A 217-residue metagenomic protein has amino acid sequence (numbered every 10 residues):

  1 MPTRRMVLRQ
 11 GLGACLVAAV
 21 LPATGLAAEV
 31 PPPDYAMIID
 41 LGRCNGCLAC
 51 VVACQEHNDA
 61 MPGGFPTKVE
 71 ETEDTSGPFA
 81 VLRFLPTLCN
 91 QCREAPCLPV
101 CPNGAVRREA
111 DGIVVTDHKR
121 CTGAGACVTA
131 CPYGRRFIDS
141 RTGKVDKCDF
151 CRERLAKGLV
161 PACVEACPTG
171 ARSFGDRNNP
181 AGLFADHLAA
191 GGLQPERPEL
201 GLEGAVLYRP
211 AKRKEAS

Functional and structural regions predicted by a protein language model:
M1-C15: N-terminal secretory signal peptides and thylakoid transit peptides that target proteins across membranes
A19-V51, E199-R209, R213-S217: C-terminal segment of N-terminal export signals and the immediately downstream linker at the start of the mature
T24-V30, E56-L85, V106-R120, R135-E153 (+1 more regions): Non-heme iron-sulfur electron-transfer modules
M37, C47, L82-L85, N90 (+6 more regions): Residue-level signal for mature regions of secreted extracellular proteins and peptides
C44-C50, C54, C89-C92, C97 (+6 more regions): Short cysteine clusters
C92-R107, V206-S217: Short flanking/linker segments adjacent to small metal-binding domains or redox-active Cys/His motifs
A162-S217: Long, compositionally biased charged/polar accessory segments in the mid-to-C-terminal portions of proteins
